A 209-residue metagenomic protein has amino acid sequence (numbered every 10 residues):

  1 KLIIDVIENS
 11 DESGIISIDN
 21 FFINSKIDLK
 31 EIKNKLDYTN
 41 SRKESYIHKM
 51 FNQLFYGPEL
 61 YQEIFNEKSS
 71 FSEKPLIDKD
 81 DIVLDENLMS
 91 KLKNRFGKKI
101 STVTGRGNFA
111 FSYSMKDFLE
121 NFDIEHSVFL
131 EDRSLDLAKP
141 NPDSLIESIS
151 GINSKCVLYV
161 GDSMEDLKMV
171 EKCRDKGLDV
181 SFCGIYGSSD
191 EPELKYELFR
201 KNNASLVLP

Functional and structural regions predicted by a protein language model:
K1, H126, S150, E191-L198: Extended charged low-complexity segments that act as oligomerization/scaffolding linkers
V6-K26, I32-N40, Q53, N66-D117 (+1 more regions): Substrate-recognition element of Asp-dependent hydrolases with the DxDx(T/V) motif
L29, I47, P192-K195: Short amphipathic alpha-helical segments that mediate assembly, nucleic-acid/protein binding, or membrane association
E44, H48-F51, P58-Q62: Acidic, Ser/Thr/Gly/Pro-rich low-complexity segments that form flexible
Y56-G57, Y61-D81, K99-L158, M164-D175: Substrate-recognition "cap/lid" segment bordering the active-site pocket of phosphatases
E86, P142, P192-E193: Structural motif corresponding to alpha-helix initiation and N-cap regions
K116, Y159-V207: Acidic, Mg2+-coordinating phosphoryl-transfer loop and its flanking beta/alpha structural elements, shared across
V128, V207-L208: A structural signal for hydrophobic residues in beta-strands of small regulatory alpha/beta folds
